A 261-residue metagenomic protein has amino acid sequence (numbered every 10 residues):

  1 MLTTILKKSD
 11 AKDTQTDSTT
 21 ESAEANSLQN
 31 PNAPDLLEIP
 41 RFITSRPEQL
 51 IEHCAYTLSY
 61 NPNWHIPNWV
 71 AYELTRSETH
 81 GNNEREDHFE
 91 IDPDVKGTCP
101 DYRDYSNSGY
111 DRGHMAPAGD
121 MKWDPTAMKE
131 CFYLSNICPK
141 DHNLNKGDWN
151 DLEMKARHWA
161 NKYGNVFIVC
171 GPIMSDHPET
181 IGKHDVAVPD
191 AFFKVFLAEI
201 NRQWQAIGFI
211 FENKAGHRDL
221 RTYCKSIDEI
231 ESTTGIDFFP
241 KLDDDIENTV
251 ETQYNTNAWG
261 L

Functional and structural regions predicted by a protein language model:
M1-L261: Domain-level detector for secreted/extracellular nuclease and nuclease-toxin modules, and for the ENPP-like C-terminal
